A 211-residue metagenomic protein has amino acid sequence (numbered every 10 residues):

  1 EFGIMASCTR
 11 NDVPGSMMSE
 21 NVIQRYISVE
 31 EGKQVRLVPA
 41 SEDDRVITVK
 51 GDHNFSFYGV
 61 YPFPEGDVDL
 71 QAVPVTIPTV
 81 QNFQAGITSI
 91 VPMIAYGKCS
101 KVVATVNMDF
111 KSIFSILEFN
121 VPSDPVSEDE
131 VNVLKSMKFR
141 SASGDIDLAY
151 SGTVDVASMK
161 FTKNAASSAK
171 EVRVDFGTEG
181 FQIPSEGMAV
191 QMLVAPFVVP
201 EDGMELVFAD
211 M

Functional and structural regions predicted by a protein language model:
E1-V133, E186-A189, V207-D210: Short, low-hydrophobicity acidic/polar segments
D109, L117-A189: Short helix-loop boundary/capping segments
E186-P200: Low-complexity, intrinsically disordered segments enriched in Ser/Thr together with acidic residues
P196-M211: Long hydrophobic alpha-helical segments typical of transmembrane helices together with their membrane-interfacial
